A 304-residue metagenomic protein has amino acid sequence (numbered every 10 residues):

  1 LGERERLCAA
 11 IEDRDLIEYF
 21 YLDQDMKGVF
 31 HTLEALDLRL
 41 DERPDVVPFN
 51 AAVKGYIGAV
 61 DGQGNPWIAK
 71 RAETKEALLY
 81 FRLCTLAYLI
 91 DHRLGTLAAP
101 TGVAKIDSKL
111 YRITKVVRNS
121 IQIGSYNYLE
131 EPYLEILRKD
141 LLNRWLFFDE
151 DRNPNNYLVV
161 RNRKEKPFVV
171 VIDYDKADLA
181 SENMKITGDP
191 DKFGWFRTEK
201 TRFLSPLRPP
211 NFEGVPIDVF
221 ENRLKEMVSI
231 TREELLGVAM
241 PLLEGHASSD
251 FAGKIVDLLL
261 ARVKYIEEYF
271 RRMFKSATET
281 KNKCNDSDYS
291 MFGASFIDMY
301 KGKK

Functional and structural regions predicted by a protein language model:
L1-I11, L16-F20, V29, L33-L36 (+10 more regions): Extended hydrophobic/Leu-rich segments
E5, A9, E18-I123, R144-D149: Conserved ATP-binding subdomain of kinase catalytic cores across diverse folds
D15, V29-R39, N119-S125, L179 (+3 more regions): Short, solvent-exposed coil/turn linker segments
W67-I68, A72-T74, C84-L86, I136 (+4 more regions): Domain-wide signal for the mature, well-folded portions of proteins, strongly enriched in nucleus-encoded organellar
K75-L79, L129-E130, L134, R144-W145 (+4 more regions): Conserved aromatic-histidine-acidic binding/catalytic patches
Y126-I186: Conserved kinase catalytic-core segment
K164-K304: C-terminal catalytic region of ATP-dependent kinase domains
